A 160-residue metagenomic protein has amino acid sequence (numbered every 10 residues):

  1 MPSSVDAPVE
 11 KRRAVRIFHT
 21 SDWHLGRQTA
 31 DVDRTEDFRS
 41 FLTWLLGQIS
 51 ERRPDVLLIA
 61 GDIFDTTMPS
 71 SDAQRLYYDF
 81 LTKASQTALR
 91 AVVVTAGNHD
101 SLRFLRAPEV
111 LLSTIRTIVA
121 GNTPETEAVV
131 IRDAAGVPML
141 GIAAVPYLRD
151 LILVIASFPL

Functional and structural regions predicted by a protein language model:
M1-T82, L89: N-terminal active-site segment of His-dependent metallophosphoesterases
R12, T87-L89, T114, V137: Short, well-ordered coil/turn elements that cap or connect secondary structure elements
I49, L81-A84, L112, L160: Hydrophobic, Leu/Ile/Phe/Ala-enriched alpha-helical segments that form helix-helix packing faces
A60-D62, T95-N98: Glycine-rich beta-strand-to-loop/alpha-helix junction loops that act as flexible
P69, A96-L160: His/Asp/Glu-rich metal-coordinating catalytic cores of metallo-dependent phosphodiesterases/hydrolases acting on
V92: Active-site-proximal cofactor/substrate-binding loop regions of enzyme domains
